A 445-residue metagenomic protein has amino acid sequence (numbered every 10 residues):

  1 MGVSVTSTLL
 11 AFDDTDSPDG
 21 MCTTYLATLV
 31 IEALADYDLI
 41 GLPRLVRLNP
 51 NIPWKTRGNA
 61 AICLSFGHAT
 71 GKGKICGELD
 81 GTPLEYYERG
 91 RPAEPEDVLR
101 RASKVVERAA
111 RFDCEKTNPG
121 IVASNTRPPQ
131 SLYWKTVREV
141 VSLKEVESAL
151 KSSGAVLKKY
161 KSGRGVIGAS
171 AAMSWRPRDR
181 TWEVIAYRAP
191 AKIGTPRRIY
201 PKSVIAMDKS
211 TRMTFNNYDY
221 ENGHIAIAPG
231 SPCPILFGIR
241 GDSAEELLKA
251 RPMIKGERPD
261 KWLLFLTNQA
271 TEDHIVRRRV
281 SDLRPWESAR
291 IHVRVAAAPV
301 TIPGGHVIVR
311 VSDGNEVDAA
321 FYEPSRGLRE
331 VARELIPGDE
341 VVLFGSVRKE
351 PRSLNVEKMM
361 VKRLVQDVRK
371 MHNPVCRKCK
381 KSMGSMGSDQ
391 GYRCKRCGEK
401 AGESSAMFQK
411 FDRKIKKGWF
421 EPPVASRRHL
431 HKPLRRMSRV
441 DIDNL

Functional and structural regions predicted by a protein language model:
S4-R47: N-terminal ordered "arm"
T24-Y25, A406-L445: Long, charge-rich boundary regions
K74-R284: Long, hydrophobic alpha/beta structural blocks
P285-G305, V368, H372-R377: Structural detector for short beta-strands of small beta-barrel domains
S288-A297, R333-R348, M359: OB-fold and OB-like beta-barrel modules that bind single-stranded nucleic acids
A298-S325: OB-fold (S1/OB) nucleic-acid-binding surfaces
S346-V375: OB-fold/S1-family single-stranded nucleic acid-binding modules
C376-C379, C394-C397: Short cysteine-rich clusters marking metal-coordination/redox-active sites
